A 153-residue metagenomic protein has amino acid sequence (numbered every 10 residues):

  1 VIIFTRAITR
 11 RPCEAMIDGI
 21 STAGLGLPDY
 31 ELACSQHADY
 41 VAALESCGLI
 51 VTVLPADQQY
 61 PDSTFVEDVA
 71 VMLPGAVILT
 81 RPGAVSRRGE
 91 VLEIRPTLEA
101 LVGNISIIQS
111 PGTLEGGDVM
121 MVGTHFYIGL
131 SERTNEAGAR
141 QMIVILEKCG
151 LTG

Functional and structural regions predicted by a protein language model:
V1-G153: The feature marks the mature, well-folded catalytic cores of soluble enzymes
